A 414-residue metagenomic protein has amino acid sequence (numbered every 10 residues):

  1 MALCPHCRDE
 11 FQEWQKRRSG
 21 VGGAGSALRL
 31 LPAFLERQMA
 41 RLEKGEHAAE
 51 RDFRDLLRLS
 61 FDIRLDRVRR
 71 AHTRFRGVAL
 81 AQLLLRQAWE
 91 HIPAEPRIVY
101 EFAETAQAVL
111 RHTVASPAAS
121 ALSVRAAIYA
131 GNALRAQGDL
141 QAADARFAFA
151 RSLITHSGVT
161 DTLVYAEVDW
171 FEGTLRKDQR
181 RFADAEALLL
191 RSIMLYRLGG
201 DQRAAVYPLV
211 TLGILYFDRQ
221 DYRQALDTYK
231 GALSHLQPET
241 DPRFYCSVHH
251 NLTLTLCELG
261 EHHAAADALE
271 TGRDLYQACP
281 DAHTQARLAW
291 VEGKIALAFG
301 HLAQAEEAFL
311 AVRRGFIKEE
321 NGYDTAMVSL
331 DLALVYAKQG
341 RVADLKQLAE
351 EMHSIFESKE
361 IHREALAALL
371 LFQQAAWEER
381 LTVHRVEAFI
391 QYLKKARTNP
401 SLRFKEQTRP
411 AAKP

Functional and structural regions predicted by a protein language model:
M1-R37: Short alpha-helical interface segments
P5, F11, A33-R51, D55 (+2 more regions): C-terminal non-catalytic interaction modules
L42-D55, A81-P96, L122-D139, V164-R180 (+6 more regions): Tandem amphipathic alpha-helical repeat scaffolds
R69, E104-A115, A148-V159, L190-D201 (+4 more regions): Amphipathic alpha-helical segments of tetratricopeptide repeats
R69-Q82: TPR-adjacent "capping" and linker segments in tetratricopeptide-repeat scaffold/adaptor proteins
R76-A79, P117, A121, D161-L163 (+6 more regions): Residue signature of alpha-solenoid helical repeat architecture, marking inter-repeat boundaries and helix-start
L236-V328: Eukaryotic tandem repeat interaction scaffolds
